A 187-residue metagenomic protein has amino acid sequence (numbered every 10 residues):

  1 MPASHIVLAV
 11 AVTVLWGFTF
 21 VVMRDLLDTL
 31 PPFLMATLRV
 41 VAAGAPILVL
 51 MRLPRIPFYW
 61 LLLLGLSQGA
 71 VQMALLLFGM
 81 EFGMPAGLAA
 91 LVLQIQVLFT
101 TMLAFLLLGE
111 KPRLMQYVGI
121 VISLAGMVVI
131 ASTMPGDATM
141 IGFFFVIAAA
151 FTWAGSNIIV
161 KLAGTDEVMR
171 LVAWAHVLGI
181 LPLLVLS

Functional and structural regions predicted by a protein language model:
M1-I6, D28-F33, T37, L53-Y59 (+1 more regions): Juxtamembrane helix-entry segments on the extracytoplasmic side of multipass membrane proteins
V14-L15, T19-F20, L48-L93, L98-L103 (+1 more regions): Specific transmembrane alpha-helical segments of multi-pass solute transporters/efflux pumps, especially DMT/EamA
V21, A43-I47, T100-T101, L106 (+1 more regions): Transmembrane alpha-helical segments that form core, pore/gating elements of small-molecule transporters/exporters
L26, M35, G79, L106-L108 (+3 more regions): Hydrophobic/aromatic residues within transmembrane alpha-helices of multi-pass small-molecule transporters
P31-L34, Y59, G87, R113 (+1 more regions): Residues that define the loop-to-transmembrane-helix transition and helix capping in multi-pass membrane transporters
V41, I47, L64, M102-L103 (+3 more regions): Hydrophobic transmembrane alpha-helices of multi-pass small-molecule transport proteins
I56-W60, A90-L93, G109-V129, G136-F145: Loop-to-transmembrane alpha-helix entry segments
M80-M84, S132-M140, L162: Membrane-interface helix caps and helix-loop-helix hairpins in membrane proteins
